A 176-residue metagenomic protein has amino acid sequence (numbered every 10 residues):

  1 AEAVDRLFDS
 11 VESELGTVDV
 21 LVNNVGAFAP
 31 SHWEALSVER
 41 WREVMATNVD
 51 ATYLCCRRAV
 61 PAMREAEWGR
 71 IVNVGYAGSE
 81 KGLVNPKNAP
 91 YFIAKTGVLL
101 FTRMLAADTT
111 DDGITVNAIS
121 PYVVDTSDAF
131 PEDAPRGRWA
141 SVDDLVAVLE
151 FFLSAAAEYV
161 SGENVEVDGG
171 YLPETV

Functional and structural regions predicted by a protein language model:
V4, H32-W33, R40-R42, F130: Substrate-binding pocket helix/loop in short-chain dehydrogenase/reductase
D19, A27, E34-Y53, W68 (+4 more regions): Catalytic Tyr-X3-Lys loop
C56-R57, R103: A short, exposed helix-loop element centered on a Lys and neighboring polar residues
P61, A107-D108, E158: Alpha-helical segment proximal to the catalytic Tyr-Lys
V72-G97, T102-R103, A107-D111, V123: Catalytic loop of short-chain dehydrogenase/reductase
T110, T115, V160-G162: Short, small/polar-rich loop/turn modules that mediate ligand/substrate recognition or access, typified
A134-L145, A156: A conserved structural motif in NAD(P)-dependent oxidoreductases
S161-V176: Short C-terminal tail/terminal secondary-structure segment of NAD(P)H-dependent dehydrogenase/reductase domains
